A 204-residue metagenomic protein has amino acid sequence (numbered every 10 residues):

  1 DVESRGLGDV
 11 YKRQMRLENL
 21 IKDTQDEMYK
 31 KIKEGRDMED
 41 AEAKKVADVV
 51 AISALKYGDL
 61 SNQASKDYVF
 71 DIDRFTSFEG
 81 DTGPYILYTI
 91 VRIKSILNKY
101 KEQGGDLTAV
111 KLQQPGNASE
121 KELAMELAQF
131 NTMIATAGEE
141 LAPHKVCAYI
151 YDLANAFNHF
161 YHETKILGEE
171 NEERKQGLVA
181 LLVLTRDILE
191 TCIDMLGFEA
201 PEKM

Functional and structural regions predicted by a protein language model:
D1-E3: N-terminal low-complexity segments that are often proline-rich with Ser/Thr-Pro
R5, D9-M204: Non-catalytic interaction-recognition regions
